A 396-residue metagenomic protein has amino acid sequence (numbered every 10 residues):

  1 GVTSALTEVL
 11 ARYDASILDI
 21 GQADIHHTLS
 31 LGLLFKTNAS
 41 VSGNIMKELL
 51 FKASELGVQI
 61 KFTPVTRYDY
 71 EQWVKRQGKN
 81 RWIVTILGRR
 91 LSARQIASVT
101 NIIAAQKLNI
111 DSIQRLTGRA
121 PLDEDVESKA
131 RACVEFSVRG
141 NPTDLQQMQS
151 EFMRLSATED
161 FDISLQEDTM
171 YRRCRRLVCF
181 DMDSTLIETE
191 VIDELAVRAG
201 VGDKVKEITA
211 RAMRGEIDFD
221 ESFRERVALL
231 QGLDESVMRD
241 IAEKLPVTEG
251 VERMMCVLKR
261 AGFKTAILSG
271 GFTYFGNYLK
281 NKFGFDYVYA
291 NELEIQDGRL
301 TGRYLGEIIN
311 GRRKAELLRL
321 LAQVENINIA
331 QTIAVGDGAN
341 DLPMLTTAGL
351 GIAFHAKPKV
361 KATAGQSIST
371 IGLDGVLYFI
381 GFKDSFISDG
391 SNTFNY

Functional and structural regions predicted by a protein language model:
G1-R175: A conserved regulatory-domain signal marking ACT and ACT-like small-molecule sensing domains and adjacent regulatory
V2, Q95, L186-T189, D341-M344: Short glycine/serine/threonine-rich phosphate/pyrophosphate-binding segments that cradle anionic phosphate groups
S40, N44, R94, T143 (+8 more regions): Conserved active-site and cofactor/substrate-binding residues in soluble primary-metabolism enzymes
L87-R89, C179-D181, L268, V335: Short hydrophobic segments within beta-strands
M170-D220, R224: Active-site neighborhood of HAD-like aspartate-dependent phosphohydrolases
R211, R224-L230, A242: Long, charge-rich alpha-helical interaction segments
G232-Y396: C-terminal cap/substrate-recognition subdomain and adjoining C-terminal extension of metal-dependent phosphatase-like
